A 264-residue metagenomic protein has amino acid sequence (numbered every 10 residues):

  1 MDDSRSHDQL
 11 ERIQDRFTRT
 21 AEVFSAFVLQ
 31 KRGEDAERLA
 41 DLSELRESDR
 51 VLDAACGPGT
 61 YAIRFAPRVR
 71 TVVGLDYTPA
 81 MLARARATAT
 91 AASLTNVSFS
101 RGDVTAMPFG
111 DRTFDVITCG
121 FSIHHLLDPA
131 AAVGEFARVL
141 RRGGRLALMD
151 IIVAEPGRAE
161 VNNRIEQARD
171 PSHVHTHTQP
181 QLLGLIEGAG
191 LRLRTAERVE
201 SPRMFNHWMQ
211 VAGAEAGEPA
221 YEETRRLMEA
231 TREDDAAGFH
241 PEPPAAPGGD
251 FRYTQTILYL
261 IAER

Functional and structural regions predicted by a protein language model:
M1-R46, T60-R64, M81-R84, T88-A92 (+1 more regions): Conserved class I S-adenosyl-L-methionine
L52-A54, P58-A106: Class I SAM-dependent methyltransferase SAM/SAH-binding core
T105-V116: A short acidic, Gly/Pro-enriched loop at the edge of an enzyme's catalytic core that lines a small-molecule cofactor
V116-D128: A short SAM/SAH-binding and catalytic strip from SAM-dependent methyltransferases
A130-R145: A short glycine-rich, Lys/Arg-flanked "PGG" loop and its adjoining helix->strand segment in the class I
A147-D170: Conserved class I S-adenosyl-L-methionine
H175-A189: Short alpha-helix
A189-R264: Conserved Class I S-adenosyl-L-methionine
